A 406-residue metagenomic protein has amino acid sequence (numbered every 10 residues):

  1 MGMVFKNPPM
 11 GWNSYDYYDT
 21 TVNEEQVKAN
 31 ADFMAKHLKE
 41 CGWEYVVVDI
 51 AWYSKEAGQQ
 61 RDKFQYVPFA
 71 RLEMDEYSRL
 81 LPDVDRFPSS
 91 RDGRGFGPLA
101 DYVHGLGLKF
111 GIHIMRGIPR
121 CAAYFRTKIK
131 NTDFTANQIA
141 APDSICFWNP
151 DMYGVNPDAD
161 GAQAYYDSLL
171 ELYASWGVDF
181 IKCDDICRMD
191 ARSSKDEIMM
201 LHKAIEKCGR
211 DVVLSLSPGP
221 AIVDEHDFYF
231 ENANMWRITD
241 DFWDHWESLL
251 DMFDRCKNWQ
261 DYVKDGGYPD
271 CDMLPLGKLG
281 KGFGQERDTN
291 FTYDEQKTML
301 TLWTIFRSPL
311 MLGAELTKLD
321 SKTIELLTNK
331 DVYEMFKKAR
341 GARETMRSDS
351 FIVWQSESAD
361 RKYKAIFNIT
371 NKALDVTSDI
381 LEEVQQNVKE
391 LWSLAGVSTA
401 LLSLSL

Functional and structural regions predicted by a protein language model:
M1-K28, F33-K36, V212: N-terminal module-boundary/linker segments of secreted carbohydrate-active enzymes
P9-S14, G42-D49, S54, K109-I114 (+8 more regions): Structural recognition of the beta-strand scaffold that forms the well-ordered cores of secreted hydrolase catalytic
Y15-T20, I50-K55, R116-R120, D185-D190 (+3 more regions): Solvent-exposed loop/turn segments at secondary-structure junctions within structured extracellular/periplasmic domains
A35-A174, V178-R188: Aromatic-lined carbohydrate-binding/catalytic grooves of carbohydrate-active enzymes
F134-S144, N156-D158, A164, S168 (+1 more regions): Glycan-recognition surfaces
K297, W303-F306, M311-G313, R347-L381: Carbohydrate-binding surface patches
T298-M346: Catalytic cores of secreted or luminal carbohydrate-active enzymes
L391-L406: C-terminal beta-strand-rich structural cap/linker in extracellular carbohydrate-active enzymes
